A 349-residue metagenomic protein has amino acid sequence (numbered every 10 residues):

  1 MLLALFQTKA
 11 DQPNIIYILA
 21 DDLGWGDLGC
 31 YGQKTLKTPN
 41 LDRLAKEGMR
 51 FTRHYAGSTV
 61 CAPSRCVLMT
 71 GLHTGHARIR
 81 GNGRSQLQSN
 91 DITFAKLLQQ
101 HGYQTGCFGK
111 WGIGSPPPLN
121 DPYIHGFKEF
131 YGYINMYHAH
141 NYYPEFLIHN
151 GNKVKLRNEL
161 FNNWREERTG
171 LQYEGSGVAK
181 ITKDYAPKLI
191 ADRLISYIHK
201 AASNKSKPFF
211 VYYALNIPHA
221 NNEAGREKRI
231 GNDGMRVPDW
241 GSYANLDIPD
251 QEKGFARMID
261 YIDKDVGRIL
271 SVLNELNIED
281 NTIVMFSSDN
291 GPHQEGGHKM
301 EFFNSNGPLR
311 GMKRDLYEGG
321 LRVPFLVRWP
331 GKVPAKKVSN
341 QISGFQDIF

Functional and structural regions predicted by a protein language model:
M1-A4: Bacterial N-terminal signal peptides
F6-F349: Formylglycine-dependent sulfatase
